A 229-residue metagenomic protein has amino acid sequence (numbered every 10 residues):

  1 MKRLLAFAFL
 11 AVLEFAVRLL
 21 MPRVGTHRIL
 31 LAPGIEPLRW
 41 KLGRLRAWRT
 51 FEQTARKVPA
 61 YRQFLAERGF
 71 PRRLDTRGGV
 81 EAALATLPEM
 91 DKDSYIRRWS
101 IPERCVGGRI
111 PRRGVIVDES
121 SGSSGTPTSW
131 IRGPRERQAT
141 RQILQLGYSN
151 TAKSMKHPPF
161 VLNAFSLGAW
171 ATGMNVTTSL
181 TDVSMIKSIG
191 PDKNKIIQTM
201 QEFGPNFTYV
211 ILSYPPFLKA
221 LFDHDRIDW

Functional and structural regions predicted by a protein language model:
M1-E119, G125-L146, N150, H157: Nucleotide 5′-phosphate-binding alpha/beta core
W48-F51, P159-F160, S184-M185, F207-V210: Short active-site oxyanion
V58-P59, K193-N194, P215-P216: Alpha-helix N-cap/helix-start capping motif
G125-A139, T177-S188, T208-L212: Acidic/glycine-enriched edge-of-secondary-structure segments
Q145, S149-D182: Conserved AMP-binding loop of ANL adenylate-forming enzymes
S154-H157, Q201-N206: Flexible, charged surface loops at secondary-structure boundaries
M185-Q201: ATP-dependent adenylate-forming carboxylate-activation enzymes
T208-W229: Adenylate-forming
